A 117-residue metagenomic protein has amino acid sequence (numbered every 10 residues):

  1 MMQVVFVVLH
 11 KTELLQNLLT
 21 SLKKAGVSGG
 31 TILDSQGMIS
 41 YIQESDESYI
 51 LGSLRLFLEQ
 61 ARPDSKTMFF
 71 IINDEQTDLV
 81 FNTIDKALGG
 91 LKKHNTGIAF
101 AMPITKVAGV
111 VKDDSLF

Functional and structural regions predicted by a protein language model:
M1-F117: Positively charged, small/polar-rich N-terminal and surface patches that mediate targeting and assembly and bind
